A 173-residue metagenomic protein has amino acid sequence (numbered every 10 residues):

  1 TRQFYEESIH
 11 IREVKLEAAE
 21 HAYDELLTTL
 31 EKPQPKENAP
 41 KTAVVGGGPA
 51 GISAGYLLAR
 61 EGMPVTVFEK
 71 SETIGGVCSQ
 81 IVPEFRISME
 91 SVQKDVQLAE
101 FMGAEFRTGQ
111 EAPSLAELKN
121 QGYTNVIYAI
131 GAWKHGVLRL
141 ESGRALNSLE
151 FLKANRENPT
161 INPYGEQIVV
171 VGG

Functional and structural regions predicted by a protein language model:
T1-Q34, L98-E100, L118-A154: Glycine/serine-rich phosphate-binding loop and adjoining beta1-alpha1 elements at the start of nucleotide-handling
Y5, G48-A50, T73: Residue-level detector of alpha-helix initiation sites
V14, V77-Y123: N-terminal Rossmann-like dinucleotide/flavin-binding domain of flavoprotein oxidoreductases that bind FAD/FMN
D24-A39, G76-P83: Accessory recognition modules or surfaces
A39-F68, R107-K119, W133-L138, E150-G173: Rossmann-like dinucleotide/flavin-binding elements
M63-S79: Glycine-rich FAD pyrophosphate-binding loop
P64, G103-E105, R144: Conserved beta-strand segments of alpha/beta enzyme cores
V77-I81, L140, N158: Short acidic, glycine/proline-rich loop/turn micro-motifs
